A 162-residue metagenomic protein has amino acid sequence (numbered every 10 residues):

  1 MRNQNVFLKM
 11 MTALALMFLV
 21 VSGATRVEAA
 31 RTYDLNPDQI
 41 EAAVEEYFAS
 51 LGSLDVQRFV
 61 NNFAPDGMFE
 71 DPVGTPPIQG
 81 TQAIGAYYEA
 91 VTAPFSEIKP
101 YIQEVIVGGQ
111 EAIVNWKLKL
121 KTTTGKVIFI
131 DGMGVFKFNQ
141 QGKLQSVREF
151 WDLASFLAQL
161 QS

Functional and structural regions predicted by a protein language model:
R2-T12: Bacterial N-terminal signal peptides that target proteins for export
F18-P65, T81, Q161-S162: Short, low-complexity N-terminal intrinsically disordered segments enriched in polar/charged residues
L35, V56-G108: A solvent-exposed, acidic/Ser-Thr-rich amphipathic alpha-helical stretch
Y47, F59-V60, G67, G80 (+5 more regions): Hydrophobic pocket/interface hotspot
Y88, P100-V105, L118, D131-K137: Hydrophobic/aromatic beta-strand elements that line small-molecule binding cavities or substrate pockets in beta-rich
A93-P94, L120-F129: Short, cysteine-centered beta-strand-loop-beta hairpins and adjacent loop/turn segments enriched in charged/polar
G109-L118: A short hydrophobic beta-strand element
D131-Q159: Short beta-strand edge/turn micro-motifs at domain boundaries
